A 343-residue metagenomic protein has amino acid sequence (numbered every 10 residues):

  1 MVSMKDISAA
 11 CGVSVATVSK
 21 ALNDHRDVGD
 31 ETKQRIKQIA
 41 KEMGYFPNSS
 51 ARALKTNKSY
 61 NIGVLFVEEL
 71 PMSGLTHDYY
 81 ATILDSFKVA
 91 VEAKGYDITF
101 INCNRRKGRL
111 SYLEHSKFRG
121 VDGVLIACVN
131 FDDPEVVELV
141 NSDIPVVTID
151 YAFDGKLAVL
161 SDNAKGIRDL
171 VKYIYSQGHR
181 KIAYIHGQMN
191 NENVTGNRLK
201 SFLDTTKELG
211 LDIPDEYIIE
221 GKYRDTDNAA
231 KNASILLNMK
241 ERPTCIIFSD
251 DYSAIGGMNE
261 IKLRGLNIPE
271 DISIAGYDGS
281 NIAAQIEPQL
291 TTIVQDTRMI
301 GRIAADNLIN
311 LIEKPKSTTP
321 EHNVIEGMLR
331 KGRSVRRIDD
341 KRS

Functional and structural regions predicted by a protein language model:
M1-Y60, K341-R342: N-terminal helix-turn-helix DNA-binding module of bacterial transcription factors
V2, N57-K172, L236-N238: Alpha-helical recognition/docking segments in bacterial nutrient-uptake and carbohydrate-utilization systems
S14, Y60, D122, R180-I182 (+1 more regions): Short acidic/polar active-site loop segments enriched in Thr and Asp
E42, S86-K94, N141-T148, A152-S343: Bacterial carbohydrate/catabolite-sensing allosteric modules
E42-N48, R105-R109, C128-V129, M258: Short gly/ser/thr-rich secondary-structure transition/capping motifs
S50, F131, Y252-A254: Alpha-helix capping/helix-boundary segments
